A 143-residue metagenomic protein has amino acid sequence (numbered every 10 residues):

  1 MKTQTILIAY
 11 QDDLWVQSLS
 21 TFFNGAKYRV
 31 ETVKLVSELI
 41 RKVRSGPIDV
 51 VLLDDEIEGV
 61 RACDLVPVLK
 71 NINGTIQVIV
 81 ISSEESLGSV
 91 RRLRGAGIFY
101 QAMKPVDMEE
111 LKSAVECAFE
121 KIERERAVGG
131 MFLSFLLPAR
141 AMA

Functional and structural regions predicted by a protein language model:
Y10-T32: Two-component/phosphorelay signaling modules centered on CheY-like receiver
T32-V50, I57: Acidic, metal-coordinating helix/loop segments flanking the phosphotransfer/catalytic sites of two-component signaling
R44-G46, V68-T75, A96: Conserved phosphotransfer cores of two-component systems
D49-I72, S86: Conserved phosphotransfer microenvironments
D64, E84-Q101: Alpha4 helix (beta4-alpha4-beta5 surface) of REC/receiver domains from two-component response regulators
G88, V106-V115: C-terminal output helix
E120-A143: CheY-like receiver
